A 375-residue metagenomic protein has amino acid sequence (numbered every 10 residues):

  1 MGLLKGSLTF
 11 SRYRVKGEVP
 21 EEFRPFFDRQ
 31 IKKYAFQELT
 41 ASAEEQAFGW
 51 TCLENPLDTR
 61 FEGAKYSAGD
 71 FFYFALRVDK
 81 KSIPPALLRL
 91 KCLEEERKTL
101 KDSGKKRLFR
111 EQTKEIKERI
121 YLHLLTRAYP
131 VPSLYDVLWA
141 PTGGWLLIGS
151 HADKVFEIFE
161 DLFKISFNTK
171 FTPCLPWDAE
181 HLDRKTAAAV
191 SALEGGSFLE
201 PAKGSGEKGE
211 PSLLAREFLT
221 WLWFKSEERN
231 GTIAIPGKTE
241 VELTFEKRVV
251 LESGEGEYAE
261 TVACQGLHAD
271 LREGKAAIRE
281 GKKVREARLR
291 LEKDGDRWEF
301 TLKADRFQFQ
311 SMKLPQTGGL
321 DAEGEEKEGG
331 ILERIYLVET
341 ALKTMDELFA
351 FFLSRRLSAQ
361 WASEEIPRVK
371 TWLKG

Functional and structural regions predicted by a protein language model:
M1-W145, G149-G375: Intrinsically disordered, low-complexity, charge-rich terminal extensions of nucleic-acid-associated complexes
